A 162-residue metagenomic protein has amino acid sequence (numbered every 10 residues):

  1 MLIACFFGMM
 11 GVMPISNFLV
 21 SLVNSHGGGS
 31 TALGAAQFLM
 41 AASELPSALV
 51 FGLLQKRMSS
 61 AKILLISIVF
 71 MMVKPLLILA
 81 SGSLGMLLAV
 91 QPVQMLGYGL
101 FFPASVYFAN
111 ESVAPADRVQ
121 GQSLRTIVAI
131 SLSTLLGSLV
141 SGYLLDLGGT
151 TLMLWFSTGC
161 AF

Functional and structural regions predicted by a protein language model:
M1-A36: Helix-loop boundary and gating motifs at the non-cytosolic
S30-T31, V113-T126: Loop-to-transmembrane helix entry/capping segments in MFS-fold secondary transporters and related SLC/MFSD carriers
A41-L49, S131-L135: Residue-level signature of mid-helix packing/kink "hotspots" within the transmembrane helices of 12-pass Major
P46-S59, L145-D146: Helix-to-loop junctions at the C-terminal end of transmembrane segments in multipass secondary transporters
K62-L77, T158: Structural signature of the two symmetry-related core transmembrane helices
L79-Q91: Helix-loop junctions at membrane interfaces in 12-TM secondary transporters
L100-A114: Intracellular juxtamembrane helix-capping segments at the cytosolic ends of symmetry-related transmembrane helices
G142-A161: A membrane-interface helix-boundary motif in multi-pass transporters
